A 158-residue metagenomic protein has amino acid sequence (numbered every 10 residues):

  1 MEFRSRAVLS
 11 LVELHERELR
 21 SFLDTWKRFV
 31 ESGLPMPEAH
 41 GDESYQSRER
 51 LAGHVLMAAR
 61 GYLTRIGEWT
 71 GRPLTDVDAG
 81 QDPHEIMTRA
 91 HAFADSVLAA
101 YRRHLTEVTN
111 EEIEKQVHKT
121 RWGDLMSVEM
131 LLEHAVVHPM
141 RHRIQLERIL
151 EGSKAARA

Functional and structural regions predicted by a protein language model:
M1-E13, L56-E107, E111-T120, S153-A158: Short, helix-capping/interhelical loops that line the mouth of catalytic, cofactor-, or ligand-binding pockets
R4-A7, E18-L19, L51, G80 (+1 more regions): Bulky hydrophobic/aromatic packing residues
L9, E16, Y45, D95 (+1 more regions): A generic "functional-site adjacency" signal
S10-L11, D24, R28, G41: Metal-centered catalytic cores of metalloenzymes
E18, F22-K27, A94-V97: Amphipathic alpha-helical packing segments from all-alpha helical-bundle domains
K27-V30, T106-T109, L150: A structural signal for long alpha-helical coiled-coils and helix-turn connectors that form the cytosolic signaling
L34-A79, V117-A158: Short, contiguous alpha-helical
